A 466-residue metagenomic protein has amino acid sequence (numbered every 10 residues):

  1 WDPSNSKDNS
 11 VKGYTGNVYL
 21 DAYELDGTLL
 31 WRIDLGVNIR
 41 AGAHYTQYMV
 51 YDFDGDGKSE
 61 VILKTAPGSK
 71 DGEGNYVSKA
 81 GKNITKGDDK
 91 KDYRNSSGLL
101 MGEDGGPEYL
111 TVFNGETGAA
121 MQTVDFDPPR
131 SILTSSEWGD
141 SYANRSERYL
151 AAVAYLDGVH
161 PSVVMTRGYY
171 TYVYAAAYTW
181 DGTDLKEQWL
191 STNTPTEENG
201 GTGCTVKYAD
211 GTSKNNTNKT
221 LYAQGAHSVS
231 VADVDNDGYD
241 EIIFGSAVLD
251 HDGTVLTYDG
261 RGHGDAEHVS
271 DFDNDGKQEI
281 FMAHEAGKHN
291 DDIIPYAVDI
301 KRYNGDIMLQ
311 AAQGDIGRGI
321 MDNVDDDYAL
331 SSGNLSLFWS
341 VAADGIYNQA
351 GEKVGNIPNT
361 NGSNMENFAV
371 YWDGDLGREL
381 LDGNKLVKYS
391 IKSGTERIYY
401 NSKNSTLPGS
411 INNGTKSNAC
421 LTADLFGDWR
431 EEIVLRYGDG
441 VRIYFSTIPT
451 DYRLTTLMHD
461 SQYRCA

Functional and structural regions predicted by a protein language model:
W1-A466: Beta-propeller-forming repeat regions
